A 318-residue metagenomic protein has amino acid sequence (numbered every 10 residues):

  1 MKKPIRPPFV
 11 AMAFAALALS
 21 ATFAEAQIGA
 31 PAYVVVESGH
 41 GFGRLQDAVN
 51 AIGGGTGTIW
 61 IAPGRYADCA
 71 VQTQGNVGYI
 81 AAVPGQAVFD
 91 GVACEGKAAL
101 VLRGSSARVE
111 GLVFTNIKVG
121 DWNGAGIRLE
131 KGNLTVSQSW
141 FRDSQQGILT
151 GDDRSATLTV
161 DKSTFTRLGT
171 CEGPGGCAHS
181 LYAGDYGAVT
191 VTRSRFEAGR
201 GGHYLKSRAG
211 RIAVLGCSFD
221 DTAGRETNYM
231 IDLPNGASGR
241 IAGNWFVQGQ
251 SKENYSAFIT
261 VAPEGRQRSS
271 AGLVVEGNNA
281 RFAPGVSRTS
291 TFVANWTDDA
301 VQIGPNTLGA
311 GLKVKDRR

Functional and structural regions predicted by a protein language model:
K2-M12: Bacterial N-terminal signal peptides that target proteins for export
A11-S20: Bacterial N-terminal signal peptides
A24-A26: Boundary at the C-terminal end of the N-terminal hydrophobic targeting segment
A30-A62, A67-D68: Acidic Gly/Asp/Thr-rich repetitive segments characteristic of extracellular carbohydrate-active and adhesion proteins
V36-G43, T58, A70, N76-W122: Right-handed parallel beta-helix/beta-spiral solenoid domain characteristic of secreted/periplasmic
A62, N76, I80-A87, S106-N116 (+7 more regions): Right-handed parallel beta-helix
G91-L100, G120-R128, D143-D152, E172-A183 (+4 more regions): Extracellular beta-strand/beta-solenoid scaffold signature
S287-R318: Leucine-rich solenoid repeat scaffolds
